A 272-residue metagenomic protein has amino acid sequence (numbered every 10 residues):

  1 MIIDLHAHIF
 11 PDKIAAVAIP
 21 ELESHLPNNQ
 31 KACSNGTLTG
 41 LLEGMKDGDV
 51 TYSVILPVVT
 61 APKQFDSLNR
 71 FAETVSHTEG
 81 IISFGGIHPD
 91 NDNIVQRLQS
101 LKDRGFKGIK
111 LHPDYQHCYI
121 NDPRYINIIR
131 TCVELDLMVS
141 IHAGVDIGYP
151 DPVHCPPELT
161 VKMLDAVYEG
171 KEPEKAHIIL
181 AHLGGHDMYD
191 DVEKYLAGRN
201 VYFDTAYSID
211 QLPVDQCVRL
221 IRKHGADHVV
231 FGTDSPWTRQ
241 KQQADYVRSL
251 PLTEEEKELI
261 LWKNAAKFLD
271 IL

Functional and structural regions predicted by a protein language model:
M1-D47, T51-Y52, K223-H228, K241-L272: Mid-to-C-terminal alpha-helical segments outside catalytic/metal-binding sites
H6, M45, A72, L101 (+8 more regions): Conserved, mostly hydrophobic/aromatic
A7-I9, P57, G85-P89, L111-P113 (+4 more regions): A cross-domain feature marking catalytic cores of carbohydrate-active enzymes and several ubiquitous metabolic/repair
K13-A18, D66-L68, R97, D151-H154 (+4 more regions): Short aromatic-enriched loop/helix-cap "lid" or pocket-rim segments at secondary-structure transitions that line
L38-L42, N69-E73, L98-Q99, Y125 (+4 more regions): Generic structural signal for well-ordered alpha-helices, preferentially at hydrophobic/aromatic core positions
G44-Y52, S76-G80, L135, A166-A176: A structural motif corresponding to the C-terminal end of an alpha-helix and its immediate exit/capping segment
T51-Y52, T60-H154, R199, Q211: Active-site gating/metal-coordination segments in enzymes
K107-G108, D122-V230: Catalytic pocket-lining loop regions of alpha/beta-barrel enzymes, especially the amidohydrolase/enolase/GH5 lineages
